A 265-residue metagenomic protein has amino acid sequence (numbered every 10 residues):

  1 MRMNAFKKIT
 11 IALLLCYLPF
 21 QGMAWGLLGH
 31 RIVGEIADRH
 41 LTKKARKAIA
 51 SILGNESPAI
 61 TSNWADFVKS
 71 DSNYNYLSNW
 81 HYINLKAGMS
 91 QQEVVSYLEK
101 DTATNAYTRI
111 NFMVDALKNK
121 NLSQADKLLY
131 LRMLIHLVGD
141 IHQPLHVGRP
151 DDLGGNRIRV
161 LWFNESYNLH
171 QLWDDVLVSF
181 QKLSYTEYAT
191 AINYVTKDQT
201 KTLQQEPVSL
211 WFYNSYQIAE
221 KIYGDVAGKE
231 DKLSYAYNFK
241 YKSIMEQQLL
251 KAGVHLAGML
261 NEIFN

Functional and structural regions predicted by a protein language model:
M1-L28, N265: Bacterial Sec-dependent N-terminal signal peptides
M23-L137, P144, R149-N265: N-terminal, motif-rich segments that launch catalysis or mediate targeting to/interaction with membranes, typified by
